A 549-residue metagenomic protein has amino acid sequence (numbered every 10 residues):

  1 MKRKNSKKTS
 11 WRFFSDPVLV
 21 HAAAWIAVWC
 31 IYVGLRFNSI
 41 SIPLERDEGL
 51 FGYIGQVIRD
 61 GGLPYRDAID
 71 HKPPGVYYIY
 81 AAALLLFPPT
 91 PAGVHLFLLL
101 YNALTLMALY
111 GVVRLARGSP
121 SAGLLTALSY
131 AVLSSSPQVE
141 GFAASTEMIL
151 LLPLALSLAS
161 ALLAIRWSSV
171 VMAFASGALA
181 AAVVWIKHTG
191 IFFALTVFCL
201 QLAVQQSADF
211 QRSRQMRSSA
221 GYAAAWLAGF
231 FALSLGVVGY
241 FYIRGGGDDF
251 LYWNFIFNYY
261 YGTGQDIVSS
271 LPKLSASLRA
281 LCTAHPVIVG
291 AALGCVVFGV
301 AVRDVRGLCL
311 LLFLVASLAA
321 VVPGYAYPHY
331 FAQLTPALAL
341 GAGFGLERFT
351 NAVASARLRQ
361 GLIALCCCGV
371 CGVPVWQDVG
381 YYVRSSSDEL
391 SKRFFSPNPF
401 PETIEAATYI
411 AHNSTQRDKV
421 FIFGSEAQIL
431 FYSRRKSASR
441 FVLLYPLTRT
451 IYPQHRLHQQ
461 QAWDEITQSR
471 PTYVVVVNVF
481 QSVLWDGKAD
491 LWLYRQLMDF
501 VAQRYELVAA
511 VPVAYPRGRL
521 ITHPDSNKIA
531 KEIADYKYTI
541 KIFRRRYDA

Functional and structural regions predicted by a protein language model:
N5-S6, S10-F13, F193-F231, V296-R303 (+2 more regions): Perimembrane helix-loop-helix junctions
L19, L109-L133, L151-L152, I165-V171 (+2 more regions): Transmembrane-helix signature of polytopic, membrane-embedded enzymes that assemble or transfer cell-envelope glycans
M107, R279-S317, A342: Hydrophobic, aromatic-rich transmembrane alpha-helices and their immediate juxtamembrane boundary segments
S157-A175, L202-F210, V287-V305, L346: Membrane-interface transmembrane helices that cradle and orient dolichyl/undecaprenyl
L163-A181, Q211-A224, A228, G307-L314: Short hydrophobic alpha-helices at membrane interfaces in multi-pass membrane enzymes
M172-H188, A194-Q201, A232, V237 (+1 more regions): Membrane-interface alpha helices of multi-pass inner-membrane proteins
S176-A178, L195, R384, S396-R449 (+2 more regions): Short periplasmic/luminal acceptor-recognition loop of GT-C membrane glycosyltransferases, typified by
F192-F193, S317-A319, P323-L358: Hydrophobic/aromatic-rich transmembrane helices and adjacent perimembrane loops
